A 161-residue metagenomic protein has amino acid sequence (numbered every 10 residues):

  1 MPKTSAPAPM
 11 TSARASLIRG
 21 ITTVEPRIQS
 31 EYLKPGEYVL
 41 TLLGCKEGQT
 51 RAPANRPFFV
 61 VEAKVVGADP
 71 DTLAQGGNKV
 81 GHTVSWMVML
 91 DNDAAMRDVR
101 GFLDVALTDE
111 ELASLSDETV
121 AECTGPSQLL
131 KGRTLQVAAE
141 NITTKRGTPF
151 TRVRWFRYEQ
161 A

Functional and structural regions predicted by a protein language model:
M1-A161: Short beta-rich binding modules
